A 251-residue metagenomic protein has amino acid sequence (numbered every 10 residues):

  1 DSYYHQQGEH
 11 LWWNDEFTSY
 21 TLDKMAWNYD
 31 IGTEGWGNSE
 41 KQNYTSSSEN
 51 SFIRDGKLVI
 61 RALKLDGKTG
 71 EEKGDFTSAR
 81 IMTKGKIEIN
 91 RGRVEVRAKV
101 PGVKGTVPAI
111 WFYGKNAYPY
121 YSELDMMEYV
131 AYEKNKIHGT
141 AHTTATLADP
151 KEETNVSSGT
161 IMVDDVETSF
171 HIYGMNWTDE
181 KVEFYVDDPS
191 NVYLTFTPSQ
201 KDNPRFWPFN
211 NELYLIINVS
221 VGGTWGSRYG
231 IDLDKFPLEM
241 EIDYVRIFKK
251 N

Functional and structural regions predicted by a protein language model:
D1-N251: GH16 jelly-roll
